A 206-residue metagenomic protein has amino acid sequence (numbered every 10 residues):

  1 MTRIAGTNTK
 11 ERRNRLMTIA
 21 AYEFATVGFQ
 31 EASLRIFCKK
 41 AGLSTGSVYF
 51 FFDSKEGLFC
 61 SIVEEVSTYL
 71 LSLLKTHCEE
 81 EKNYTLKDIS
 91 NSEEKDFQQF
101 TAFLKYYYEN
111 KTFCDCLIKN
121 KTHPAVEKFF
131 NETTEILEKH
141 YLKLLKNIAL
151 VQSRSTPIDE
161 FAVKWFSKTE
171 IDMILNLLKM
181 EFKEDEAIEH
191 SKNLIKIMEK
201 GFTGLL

Functional and structural regions predicted by a protein language model:
M1-N8: N-terminal intrinsically disordered/low-complexity leader segments
R12-A21, F37, I62-V66, L70-L73: Generic hydrophobic, amphipathic alpha-helix propensity
R15, E23-G57, S61: Helix-turn-helix
F29, E93-D96, F100, V126 (+4 more regions): Hydrophobic packing residues in well-ordered alpha-helices of helical domains and bundles
S61, T76-E109: Hydrophobic alpha-helical connector segments
K95, T101-P124, D172, N176: Amphipathic alpha-helical segments used for helix-helix packing
A102-Y106, P124-L150, F161-K168: Amphipathic alpha-helical packing segments from all-alpha helical-bundle domains
D115-K119, L145-I197, L206: Hydrophobic/aromatic-rich alpha-helical bundle segments in the mid-to-C-terminal region
